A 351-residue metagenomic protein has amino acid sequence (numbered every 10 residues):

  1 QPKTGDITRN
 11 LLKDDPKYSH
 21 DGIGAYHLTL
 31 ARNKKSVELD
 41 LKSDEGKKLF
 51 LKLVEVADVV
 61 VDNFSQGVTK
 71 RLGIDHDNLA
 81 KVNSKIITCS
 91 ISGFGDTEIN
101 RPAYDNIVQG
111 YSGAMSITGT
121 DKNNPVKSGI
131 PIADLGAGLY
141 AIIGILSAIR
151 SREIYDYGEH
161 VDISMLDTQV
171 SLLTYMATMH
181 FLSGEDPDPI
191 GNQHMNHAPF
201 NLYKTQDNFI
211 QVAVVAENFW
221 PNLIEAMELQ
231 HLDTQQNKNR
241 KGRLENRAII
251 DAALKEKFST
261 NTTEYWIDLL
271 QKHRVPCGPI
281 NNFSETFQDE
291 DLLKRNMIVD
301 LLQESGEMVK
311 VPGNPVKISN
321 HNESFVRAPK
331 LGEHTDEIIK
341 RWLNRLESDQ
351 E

Functional and structural regions predicted by a protein language model:
Q1-I154, K330, H334-E351: N-terminal helix-loop segment corresponding to the beta1-alpha1 unit of nucleotide/adenylate-binding folds
K3, G93-G95, M165-V170, D207 (+2 more regions): Glycine-rich beta-alpha junction loops
D96, K122-I130, E153-Q169, E185-M195 (+1 more regions): Conserved Rossmann-fold dehydrogenase catalytic segment
P131-L146, M165-L173, V215, F219: Mid-domain beta-loop-alpha active-site segment that forms a flexible, acidic cofactor/metal-binding surface
G138-G158, S171-S183, I224-H231: Oxidoreductase and adenylate-handling cofactor-binding alpha/beta cores
Q193, A198-H273, C277: Aromatic-enriched alpha-helical interface/lid elements that frame and gate functional surfaces
Q271-R295: Conserved PLP cofactor-binding pocket of PLP-dependent enzymes
L302-Q350: Flexible, small-/acidic-enriched active-site or ligand-binding loops
